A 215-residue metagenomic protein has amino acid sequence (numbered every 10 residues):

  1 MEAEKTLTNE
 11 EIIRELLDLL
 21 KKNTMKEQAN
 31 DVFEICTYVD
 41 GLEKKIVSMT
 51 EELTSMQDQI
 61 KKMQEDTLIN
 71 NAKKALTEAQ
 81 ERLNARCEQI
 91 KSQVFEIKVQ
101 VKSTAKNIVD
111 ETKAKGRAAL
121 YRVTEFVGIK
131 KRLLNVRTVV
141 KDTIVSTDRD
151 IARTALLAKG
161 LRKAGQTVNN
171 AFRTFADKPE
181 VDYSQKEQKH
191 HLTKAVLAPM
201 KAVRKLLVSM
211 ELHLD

Functional and structural regions predicted by a protein language model:
M1-F95: Leu/Val/Ala/Ile-rich N-terminal alpha-helices, chiefly Sec-type signal peptides and the beginnings
R14-L17, E43, N84, K91 (+6 more regions): Generic detector of well-ordered alpha-helical segments enriched in charged/polar residues, highlighting helical
T50-I60, Q64-T67, K91-V94, K98 (+4 more regions): Extended amphipathic alpha-helical scaffold segments
A72, L76-A79, L83, I90 (+5 more regions): Short helical patches
N107-I108, T112-D215: Extended, low-complexity amphipathic alpha-helical repeat segments
